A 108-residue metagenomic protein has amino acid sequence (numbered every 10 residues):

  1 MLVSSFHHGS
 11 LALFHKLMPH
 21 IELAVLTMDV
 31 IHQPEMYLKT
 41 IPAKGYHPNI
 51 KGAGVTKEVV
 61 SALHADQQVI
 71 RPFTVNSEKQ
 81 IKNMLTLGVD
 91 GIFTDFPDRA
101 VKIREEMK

Functional and structural regions predicted by a protein language model:
M1-K108: Short loop-to-alpha-helix "cap/lid" segments that border enzyme active sites across diverse enzyme classes
